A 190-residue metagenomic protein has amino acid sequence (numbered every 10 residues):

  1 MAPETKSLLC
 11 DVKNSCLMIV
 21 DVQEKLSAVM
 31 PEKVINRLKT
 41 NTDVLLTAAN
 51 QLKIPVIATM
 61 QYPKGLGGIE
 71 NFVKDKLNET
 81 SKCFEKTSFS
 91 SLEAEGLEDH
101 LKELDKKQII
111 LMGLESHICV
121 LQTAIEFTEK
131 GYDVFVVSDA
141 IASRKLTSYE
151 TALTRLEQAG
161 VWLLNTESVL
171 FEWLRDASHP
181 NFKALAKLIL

Functional and structural regions predicted by a protein language model:
A2-C16, K64-L190: Active-site-adjacent betaalpha module
N14-S15, P31-I57: A short alpha/beta connector and helix-capping loop motif
S15, V20-Q23: Catalytic-site beta-strand/loop segments enriched in glycine and acidic/polar residues
I19-V20, P55-Q61: Short beta-strand segments at enzyme active-site cores
E24-V29: Short acidic, Gly/Ser-rich segments with clustered Asp/Glu that frequently serve as metal-coordination loops in enzyme
